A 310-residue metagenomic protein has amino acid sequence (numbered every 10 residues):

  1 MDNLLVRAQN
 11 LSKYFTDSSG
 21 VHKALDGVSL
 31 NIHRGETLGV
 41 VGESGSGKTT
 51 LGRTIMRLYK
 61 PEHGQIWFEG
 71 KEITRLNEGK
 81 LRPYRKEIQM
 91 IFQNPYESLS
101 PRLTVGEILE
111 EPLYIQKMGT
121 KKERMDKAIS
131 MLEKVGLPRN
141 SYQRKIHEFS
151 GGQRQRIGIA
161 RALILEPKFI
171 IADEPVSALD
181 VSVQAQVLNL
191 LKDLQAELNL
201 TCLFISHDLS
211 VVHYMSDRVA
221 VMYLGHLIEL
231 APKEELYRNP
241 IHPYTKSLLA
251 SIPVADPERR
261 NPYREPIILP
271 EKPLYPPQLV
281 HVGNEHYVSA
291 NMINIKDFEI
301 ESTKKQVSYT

Functional and structural regions predicted by a protein language model:
M56: Helix-to-loop junction immediately C-terminal to a conserved catalytic motif
G64-E72: Conserved ABC transporter NBD signature motif
E72, E123-N140, L249: Conserved ABC ATPase "signature" region
K145-F149, Q153: Conserved ABC ATPase signature
I164-K168: A short, proline-enriched helix->beta-strand linker immediately N-terminal to the Walker B motif in ABC-type P-loop
K233-Y309: Charged, flexible cofactor/metal-binding loops and thiol motifs
